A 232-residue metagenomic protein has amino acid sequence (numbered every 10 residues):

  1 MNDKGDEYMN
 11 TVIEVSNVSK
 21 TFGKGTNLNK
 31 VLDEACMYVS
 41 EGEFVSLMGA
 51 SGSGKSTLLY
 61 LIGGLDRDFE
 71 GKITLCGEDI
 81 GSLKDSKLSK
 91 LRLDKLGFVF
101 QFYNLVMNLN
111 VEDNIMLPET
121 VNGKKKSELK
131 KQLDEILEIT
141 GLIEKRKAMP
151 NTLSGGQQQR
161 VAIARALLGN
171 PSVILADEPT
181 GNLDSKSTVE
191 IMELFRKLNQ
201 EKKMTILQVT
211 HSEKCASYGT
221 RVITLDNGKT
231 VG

Functional and structural regions predicted by a protein language model:
M1-T21, V231-G232: ABC-family P-loop ATPase nucleotide-binding domain
V12-I13, V18-L225: ABC family nucleotide-binding domain
